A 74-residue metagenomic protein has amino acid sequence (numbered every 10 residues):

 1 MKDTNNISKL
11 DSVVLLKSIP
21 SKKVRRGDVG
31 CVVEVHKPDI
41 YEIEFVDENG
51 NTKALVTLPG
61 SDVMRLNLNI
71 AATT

Functional and structural regions predicted by a protein language model:
K2-D3, K9-T74: Basic/aromatic-rich interaction segments and small domains that mediate binding to polyanionic partners
